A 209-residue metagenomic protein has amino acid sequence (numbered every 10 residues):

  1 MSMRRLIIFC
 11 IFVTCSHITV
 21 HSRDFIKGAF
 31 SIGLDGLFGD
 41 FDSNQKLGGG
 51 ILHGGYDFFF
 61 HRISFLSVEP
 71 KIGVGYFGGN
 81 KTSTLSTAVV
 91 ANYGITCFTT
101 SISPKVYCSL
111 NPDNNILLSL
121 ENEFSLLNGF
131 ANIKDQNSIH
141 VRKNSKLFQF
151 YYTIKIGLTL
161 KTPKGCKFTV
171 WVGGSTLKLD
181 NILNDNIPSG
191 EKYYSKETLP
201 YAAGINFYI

Functional and structural regions predicted by a protein language model:
L6-C15: Sec-dependent N-terminal signal peptides
C15-H21: C-terminal segment of classical bacterial N-terminal signal peptides
H21-V68, K81, A202-Y208: Short glycine/proline- and aromatic-enriched beta-strand/turn motifs that initiate or cap beta-hairpins
I26-G28, K46-L52, L66, G94-T100 (+3 more regions): Residues that define the transmembrane beta-barrel architecture of outer-membrane proteins
F30-F38, P70-Y76, L120-N128, L158 (+1 more regions): Transmembrane beta-barrel strands of outer-membrane/channel proteins
L37-N44, L85-Y93, N137-S145, I187-Y193: Extracellular loop and loop/strand-boundary signature of outer-membrane beta-barrel proteins
H53-S138, Q149, T162: Gram-negative (and chloroplast) outer-membrane scaffold detector with strong preference for beta-barrel transmembrane
L147-I209: Predominantly the C-terminal beta-signal and adjacent terminal strand-loop region of outer-membrane beta-barrel
